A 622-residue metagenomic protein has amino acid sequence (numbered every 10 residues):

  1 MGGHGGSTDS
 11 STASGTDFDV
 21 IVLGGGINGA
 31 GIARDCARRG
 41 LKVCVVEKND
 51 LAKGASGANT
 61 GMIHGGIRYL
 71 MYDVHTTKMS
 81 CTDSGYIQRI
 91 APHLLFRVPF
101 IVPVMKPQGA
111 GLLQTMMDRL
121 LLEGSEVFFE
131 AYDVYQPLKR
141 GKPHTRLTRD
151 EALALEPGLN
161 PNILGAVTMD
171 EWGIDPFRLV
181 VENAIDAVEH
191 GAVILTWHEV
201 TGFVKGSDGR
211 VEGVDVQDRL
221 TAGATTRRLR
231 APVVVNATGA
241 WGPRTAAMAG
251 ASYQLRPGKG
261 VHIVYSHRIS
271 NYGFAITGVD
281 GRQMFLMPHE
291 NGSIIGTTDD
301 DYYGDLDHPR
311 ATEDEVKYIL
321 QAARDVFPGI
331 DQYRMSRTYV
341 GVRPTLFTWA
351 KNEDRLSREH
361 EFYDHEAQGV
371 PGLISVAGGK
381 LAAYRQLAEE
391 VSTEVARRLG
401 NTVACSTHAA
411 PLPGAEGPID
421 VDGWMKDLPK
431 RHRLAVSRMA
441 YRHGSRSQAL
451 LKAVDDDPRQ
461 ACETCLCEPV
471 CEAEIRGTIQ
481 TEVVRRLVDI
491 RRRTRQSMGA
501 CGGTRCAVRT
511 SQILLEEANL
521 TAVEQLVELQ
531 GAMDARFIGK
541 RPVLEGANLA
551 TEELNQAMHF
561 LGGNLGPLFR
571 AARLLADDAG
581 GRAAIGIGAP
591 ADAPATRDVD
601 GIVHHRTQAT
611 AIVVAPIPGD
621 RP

Functional and structural regions predicted by a protein language model:
S14-G26: Beta1/beta-strand and adjacent pyrophosphate-binding region of the FAD-binding site in flavoprotein oxidoreductases
T16-F18, A222-V233: Core beta-strand elements of the Rossmann-like FAD/NAD(P) dinucleotide-binding domain in flavoenzyme oxidoreductases
A37-G57: Glycine-rich FAD pyrophosphate-binding loop
G61-L155, M284, D422-L434, T551-E552: Dinucleotide-binding Rossmann-like beta1-alpha1 core, especially the glycine-rich loop that anchors the ADP
P107-H190, L195, K205-R210, D215 (+3 more regions): Flavin (FAD/FMN) cofactor-binding and adjacent substrate-gating region of FAD-dependent oxidoreductase domains
L153, N162, E394, R398 (+2 more regions): Rossmann-like nucleotide/phosphate-binding core characteristic of flavoprotein oxidoreductases
D186, A247, S252-V261, Y265-S270 (+4 more regions): C-terminal catalytic lobe of FAD-dependent flavoproteins
N236-G250: Flavin (primarily FAD) binding-site architecture
